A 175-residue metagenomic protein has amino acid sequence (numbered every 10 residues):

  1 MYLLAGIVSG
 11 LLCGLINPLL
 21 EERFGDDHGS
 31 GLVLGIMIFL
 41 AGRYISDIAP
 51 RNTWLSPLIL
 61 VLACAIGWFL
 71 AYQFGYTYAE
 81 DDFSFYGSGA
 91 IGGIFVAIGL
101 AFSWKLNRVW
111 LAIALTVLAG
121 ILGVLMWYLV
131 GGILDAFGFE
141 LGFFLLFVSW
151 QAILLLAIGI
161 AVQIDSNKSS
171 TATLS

Functional and structural regions predicted by a protein language model:
M1-S175: Juxtamembrane/disordered regions of integral membrane proteins
